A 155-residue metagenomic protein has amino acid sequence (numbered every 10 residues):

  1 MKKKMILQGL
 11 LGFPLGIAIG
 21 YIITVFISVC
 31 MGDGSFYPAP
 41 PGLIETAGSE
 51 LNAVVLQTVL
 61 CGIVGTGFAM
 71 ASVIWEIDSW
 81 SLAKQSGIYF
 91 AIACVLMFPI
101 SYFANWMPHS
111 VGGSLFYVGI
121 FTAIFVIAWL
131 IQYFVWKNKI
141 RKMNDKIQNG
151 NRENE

Functional and structural regions predicted by a protein language model:
L7-S28: N-terminal signal-anchor transmembrane alpha helix
Y21, M70, I74, F98-F103 (+1 more regions): Alpha-helical transmembrane segments of multipass membrane proteins
T24, S28-Y37, V73, I77-D78 (+3 more regions): Transmembrane helix-loop junctions in multipass membrane proteins, especially transporters and channels
G34-L51: Perimembrane loop-to-helix junctions flanking transmembrane segments
A47-I63: A loop-to-helix transmembrane entry motif
S72-I92: Loop-to-transmembrane helix junctions at the membrane interface
S86-Y117: Hydrophobic alpha-helical transmembrane segments of integral membrane proteins
N105-E155: Alpha-helical transmembrane segments of multi-pass integral membrane proteins, characterized by long hydrophobic
